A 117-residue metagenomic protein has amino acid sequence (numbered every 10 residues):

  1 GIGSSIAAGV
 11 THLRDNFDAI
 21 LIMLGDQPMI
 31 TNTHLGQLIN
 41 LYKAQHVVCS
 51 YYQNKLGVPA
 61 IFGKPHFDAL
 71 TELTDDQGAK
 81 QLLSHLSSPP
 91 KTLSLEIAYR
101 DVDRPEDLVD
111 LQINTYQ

Functional and structural regions predicted by a protein language model:
G1-A19: Short phosphate-binding loop-to-helix
F17, V47-C49, R104-E106: Structured catalytic cores of enzymes that bind and process phosphorylated ligands/cofactors
M23-G25: Active-site acidic Asp-centered loop
I30-K55: Conserved donor-nucleotide/metal-binding helix-loop-beta segment in metal-dependent transferases, i.e., the alpha-helix
L35, H66-L70, L108: A generic structural signal for short hydrophobic patches within well-formed alpha-helices
V58-F62, D101-V102: Short glycine- and hydrophobic/aromatic-rich loop-to-beta-strand nucleating segment in the catalytic cores
E72-Q117: Conserved alpha/beta core of the MobA/IspD/sugar-nucleotide pyrophosphorylase nucleotidyltransferase superfamily
